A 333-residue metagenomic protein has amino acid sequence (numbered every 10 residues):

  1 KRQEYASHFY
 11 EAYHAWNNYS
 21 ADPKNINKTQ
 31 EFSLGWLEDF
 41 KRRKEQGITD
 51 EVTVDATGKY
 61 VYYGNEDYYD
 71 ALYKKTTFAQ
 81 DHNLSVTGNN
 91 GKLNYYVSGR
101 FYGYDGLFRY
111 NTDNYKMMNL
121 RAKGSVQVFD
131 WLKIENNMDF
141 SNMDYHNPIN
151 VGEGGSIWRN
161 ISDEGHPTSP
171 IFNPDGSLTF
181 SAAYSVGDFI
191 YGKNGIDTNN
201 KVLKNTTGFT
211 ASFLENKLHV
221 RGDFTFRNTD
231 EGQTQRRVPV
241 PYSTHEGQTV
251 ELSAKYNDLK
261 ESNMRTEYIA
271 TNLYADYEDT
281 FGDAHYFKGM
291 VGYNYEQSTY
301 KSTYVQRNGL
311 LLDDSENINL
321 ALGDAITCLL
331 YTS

Functional and structural regions predicted by a protein language model:
K1, A79-D81, N94: A beta-strand signature from Gram-negative outer-membrane beta-barrel systems, especially the internal plug domain
K1-N65, Y102, G106-K204, R221-L330: Surface-exposed loop/interface segments of Gram-negative outer-membrane beta-barrel transport/assembly proteins
D67-Y73, T77: Periplasmic N-terminal accessory/gating domains of Gram-negative outer-membrane beta-barrel systems
K74-T76, V86-N90: Outer-membrane beta-barrel initiation region
G88-N90, V126-Q127, F209-F213, Y277-D279: Residue-level signature of outer-membrane beta-barrel architecture
A211, K217, F226-N228: N-terminal hydrophobic signal/anchor transmembrane helix of membrane proteins
